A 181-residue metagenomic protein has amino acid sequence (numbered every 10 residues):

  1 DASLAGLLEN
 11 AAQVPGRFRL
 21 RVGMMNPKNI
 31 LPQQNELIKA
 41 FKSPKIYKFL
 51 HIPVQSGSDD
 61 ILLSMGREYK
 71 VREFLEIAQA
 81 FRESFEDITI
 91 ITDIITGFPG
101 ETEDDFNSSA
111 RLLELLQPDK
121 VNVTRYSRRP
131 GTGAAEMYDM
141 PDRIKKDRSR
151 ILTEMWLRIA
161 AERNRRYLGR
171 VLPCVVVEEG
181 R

Functional and structural regions predicted by a protein language model:
D1-E103: Conserved SAM/AdoMet-binding glycine-rich loop
Q34, Q117-P118, G133-D139, I144: Conserved N-terminal phosphate-binding loop of PLP-dependent enzymes in the Aspartate aminotransferase
I52, D93, L113, V121 (+1 more regions): Hydrophobic, well-ordered secondary-structure elements that form the walls of internal hydrophobic environments
D59-S64, P130-M137: A short acidic, helix-capping loop that chelates divalent metal ions and anchors anionic groups
E101, L113-P118: Contiguous mid-protein beta-loop-alpha structural module that forms a pocket-lining wall or clamp of enzyme active
A110: P-loop NTP-binding/switch modules centered on Walker-like glycine-rich loops
K120-S127: Internal alpha/beta loop-helix hairpins
S127-R128, E136-R181: Terminal RNA-binding accessory module
